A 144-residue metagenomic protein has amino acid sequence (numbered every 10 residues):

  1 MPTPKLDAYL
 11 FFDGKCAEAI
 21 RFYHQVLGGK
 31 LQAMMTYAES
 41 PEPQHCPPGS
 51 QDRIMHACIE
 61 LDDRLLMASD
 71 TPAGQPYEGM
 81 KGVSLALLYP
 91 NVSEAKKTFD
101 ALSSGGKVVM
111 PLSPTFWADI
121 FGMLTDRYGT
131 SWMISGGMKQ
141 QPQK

Functional and structural regions predicted by a protein language model:
M1-L6, Q32-M35, R53-E60, M67-E78 (+1 more regions): Vicinal oxygen chelate
L10-D63: Core segments of cupin and vicinal oxygen chelate
